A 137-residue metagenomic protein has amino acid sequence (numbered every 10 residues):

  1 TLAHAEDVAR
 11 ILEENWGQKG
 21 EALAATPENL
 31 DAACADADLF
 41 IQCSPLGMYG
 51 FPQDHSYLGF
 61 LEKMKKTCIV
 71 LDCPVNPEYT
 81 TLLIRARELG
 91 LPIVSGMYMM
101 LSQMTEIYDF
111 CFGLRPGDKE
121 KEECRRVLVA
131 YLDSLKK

Functional and structural regions predicted by a protein language model:
T1-W16: NAD(P)-binding Rossmann-fold cofactor-contacting core
A3-E6, E28-A32, D118-R126: Generic alpha-helical secondary structure signal
A5-V8, Q53, Q103-E106: Short, charged, surface-exposed secondary-structure boundary motifs
E13-K19, Q53, G113-K121: Intrinsically disordered, low-complexity coil segments
E14-G17, L46, E88, D109-G113 (+2 more regions): Generic secondary-structure signature for well-ordered alpha-helical cores
Q18-I93: Rossmann-like adenosine-cofactor binding region
K66-C111, P116, E120-E123, V127: Rossmann-fold NAD(P)-binding glycine/threonine-rich loop
E123-K137: C-terminal hydrophobic helical "lid"/dimerization subdomain of Rossmann-like NAD(P)H-dependent oxidoreductases
